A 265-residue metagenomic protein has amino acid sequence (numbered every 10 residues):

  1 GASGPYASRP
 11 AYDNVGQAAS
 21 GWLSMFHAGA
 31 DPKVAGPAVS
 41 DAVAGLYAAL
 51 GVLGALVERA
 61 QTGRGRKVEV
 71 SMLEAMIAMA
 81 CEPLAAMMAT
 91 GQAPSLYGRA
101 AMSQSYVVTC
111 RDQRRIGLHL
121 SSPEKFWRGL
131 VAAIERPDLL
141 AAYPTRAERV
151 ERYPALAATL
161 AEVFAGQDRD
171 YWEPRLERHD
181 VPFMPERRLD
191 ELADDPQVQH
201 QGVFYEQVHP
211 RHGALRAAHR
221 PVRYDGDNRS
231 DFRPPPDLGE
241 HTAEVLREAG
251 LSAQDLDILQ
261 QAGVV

Functional and structural regions predicted by a protein language model:
G1-R115, L120: Active-site-adjacent "lid/gating" segments in soluble enzymes
Q17, V34, V43-Y47, S121-K125 (+4 more regions): Conserved active-site and cofactor/substrate-binding residues in soluble primary-metabolism enzymes
Q104-H179, F183: Aromatic-enriched alpha-helical interface/lid elements that frame and gate functional surfaces
R136, V198, L251-S252, V264: Helix N-cap/coil-helix junction residues
A141-R152, A157, R187-D194, D255-V265: Short linear loop/turn motifs
R178-S230: A glycine-rich dinucleotide-binding beta-alpha-beta segment and adjacent secondary-structure elements that constitute
R211-I258: Flexible, small-/acidic-enriched active-site or ligand-binding loops
